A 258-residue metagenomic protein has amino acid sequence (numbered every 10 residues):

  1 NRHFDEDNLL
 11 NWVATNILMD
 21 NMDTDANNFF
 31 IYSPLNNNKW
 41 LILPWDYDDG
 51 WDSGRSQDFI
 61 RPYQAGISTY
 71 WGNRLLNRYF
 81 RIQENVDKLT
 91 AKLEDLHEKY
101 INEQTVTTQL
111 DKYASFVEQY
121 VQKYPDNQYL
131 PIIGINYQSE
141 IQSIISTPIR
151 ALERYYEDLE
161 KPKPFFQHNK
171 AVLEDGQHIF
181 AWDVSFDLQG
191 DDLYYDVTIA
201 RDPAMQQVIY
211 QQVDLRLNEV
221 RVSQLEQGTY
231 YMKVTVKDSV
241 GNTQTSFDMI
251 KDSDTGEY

Functional and structural regions predicted by a protein language model:
N1-D25, Y32-D187, D192: Middle-to-C-terminal accessory/interaction subdomains
S33, I199-P203, V236-D238: Residue-level signal for short segments within beta-strands and strand-turn junctions of well-structured beta-sheet
N36-N38, A204, Q227: Short strand-connecting beta-turns/loops that link adjacent beta-strands
W182, V197, V222, M232-V234: An aromatic-rich alpha-helical recognition segment common to small helix-rich domains
S185-Q206, T243: Solvent-exposed loop/turn segments flanking beta-strands in beta-repeat/beta-sandwich domains
L215-R221: Short S/T/G- and acidic-enriched coil/turn segments that sit immediately N-terminal to beta-strands in beta-sandwich
Q224-T243: Beta-strand-rich modules
V240-Y258: Extracellular fibronectin type III
